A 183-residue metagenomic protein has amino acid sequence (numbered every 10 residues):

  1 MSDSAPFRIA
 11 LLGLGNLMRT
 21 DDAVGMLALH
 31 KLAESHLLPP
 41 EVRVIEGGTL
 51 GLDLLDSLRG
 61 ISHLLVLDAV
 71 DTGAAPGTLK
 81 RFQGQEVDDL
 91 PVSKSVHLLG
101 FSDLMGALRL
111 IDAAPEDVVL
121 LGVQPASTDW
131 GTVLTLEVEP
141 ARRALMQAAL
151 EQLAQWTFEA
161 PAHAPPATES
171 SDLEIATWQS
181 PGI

Functional and structural regions predicted by a protein language model:
M1-I9, E174-S180: Active-site and ligand/interface coordination hotspots across diverse enzymes and nucleic-acid-associated assemblies
D3-L12, L17-E86: Nucleotide and nucleotide-moiety/phosphate-recognizing core
G13-M18, D89-S93, W130-V133: A short glycine/serine-rich beta->alpha loop
A23, L27, T49, A74 (+3 more regions): Conserved active-site and cofactor/substrate-binding residues in soluble primary-metabolism enzymes
L32-S35, V66-D68, E86-D89, S102-L104 (+2 more regions): Short, surface-exposed linear patches
S62-T72, P91-K94, V138-A148, E159-A160: Short, Lys/Arg-enriched charge-dense amphipathic segments
A69-V118: Helix-loop-strand module that forms the ligand-binding subsite of alpha/beta enzymes
F101-I183: Phosphate-binding/catalytic loops
